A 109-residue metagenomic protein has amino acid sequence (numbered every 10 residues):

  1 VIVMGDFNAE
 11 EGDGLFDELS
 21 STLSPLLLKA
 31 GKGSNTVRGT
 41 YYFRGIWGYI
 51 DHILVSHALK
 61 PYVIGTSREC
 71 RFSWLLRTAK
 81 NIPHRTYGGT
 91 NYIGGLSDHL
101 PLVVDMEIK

Functional and structural regions predicted by a protein language model:
V1-I2, F7-K109: Metal-dependent phosphoester-hydrolase catalytic domains
